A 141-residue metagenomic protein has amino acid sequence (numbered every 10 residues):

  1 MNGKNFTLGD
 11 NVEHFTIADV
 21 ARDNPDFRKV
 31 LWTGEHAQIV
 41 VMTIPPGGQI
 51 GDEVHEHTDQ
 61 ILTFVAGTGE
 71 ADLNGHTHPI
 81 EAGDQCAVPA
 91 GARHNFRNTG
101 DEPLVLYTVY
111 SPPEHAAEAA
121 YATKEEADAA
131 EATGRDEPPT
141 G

Functional and structural regions predicted by a protein language model:
M1-H36, Y121-G141: A short, N-terminal "cap"/entry segment at the start of jelly-roll beta-barrel domains of the cupin/DSBH fold
R22-D26, V40-H55: Conserved short histidine dyad/triad with adjacent acidic residue
E35-A37, P45-Q49, T68-E70, T77 (+1 more regions): Short, charged/polar surface micro-motifs in flexible loops or helix N-caps
A37, P46, H57, H76 (+2 more regions): A generic "binding-loop/recognition-motif" signal
T43-P45, V54-A71, V109: Short, conserved beta-strand element in jelly-roll/cupin
D52, A71-D72, V88, H94-G100: Short beta-strand His + acidic residue motifs that chelate non-heme Fe in jelly-roll/DSBH and cupin folds
I61, A87, E102-A117: A short hydrophobic beta-strand segment most commonly corresponding to one strand of the jelly-roll/cupin
H76-A90: Short acidic-glycine-tyrosine-enriched beta hairpin
